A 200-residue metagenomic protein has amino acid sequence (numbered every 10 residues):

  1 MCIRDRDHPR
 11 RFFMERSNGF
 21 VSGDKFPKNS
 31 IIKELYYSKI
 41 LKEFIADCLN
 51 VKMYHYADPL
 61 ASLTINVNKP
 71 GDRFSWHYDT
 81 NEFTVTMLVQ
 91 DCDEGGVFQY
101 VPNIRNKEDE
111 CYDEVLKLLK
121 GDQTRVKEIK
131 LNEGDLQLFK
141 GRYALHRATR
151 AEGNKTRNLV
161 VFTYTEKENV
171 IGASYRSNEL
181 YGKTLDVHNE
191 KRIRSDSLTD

Functional and structural regions predicted by a protein language model:
M1-D5: Conserved small/polar residues in nucleotide/adenosyl-binding loops
R10-N18: Long, hydrophobic/aromatic-enriched structural stretches that serve as scaffold segments
S17-N29: A short, surface-exposed helix-loop junction/capping segment
P27-K39: A short, highly charged nucleic-acid-interacting micro-segment common to nuclease and nuclease-linked defense proteins
E34, E43, D47, F162: Charged/polar, solvent-exposed surface patches and flexible loops
E34-Y37, Y78, I129-K130, G153: Aromatic-acidic/polar surface patches that form glycan- and anion
E43-L60, T64-L138, V170-A173: Catalytic core of non-heme Fe(II) oxygenases with the double-stranded beta-helix
P102-N103, E108-D200: Catalytic core of Fe(II)/2-oxoglutarate
